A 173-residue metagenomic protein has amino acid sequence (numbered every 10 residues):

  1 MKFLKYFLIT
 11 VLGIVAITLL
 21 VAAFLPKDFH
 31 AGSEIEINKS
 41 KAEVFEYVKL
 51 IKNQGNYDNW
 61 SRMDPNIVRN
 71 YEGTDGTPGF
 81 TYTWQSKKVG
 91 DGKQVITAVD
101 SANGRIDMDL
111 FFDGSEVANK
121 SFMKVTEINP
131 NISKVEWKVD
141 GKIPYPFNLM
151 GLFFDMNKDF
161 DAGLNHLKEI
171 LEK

Functional and structural regions predicted by a protein language model:
K2, Y6-V68: Hydrophobic ligand-binding cavity/cleft-lining segments
F3, D107, E172: Hydrophobic small-molecule pocket/channel-lining residues, especially in calycin-type beta-barrels
I37, K41, Y47, V89 (+1 more regions): Solvent-exposed, acidic/flexible segments
N38-A42, T97-G104, K124-K134, E169-K173: A short, structured loop/turn motif at beta-sheet edges
K49-N56, S101, N165-E172: Sec-exported extracytoplasmic/periplasmic mature domains
K52-K93: Short beta-edge strand/loop motif at the mouth of beta-sheet-based domains
P78-I128: Structured, soluble extracytoplasmic/luminal domains of envelope-associated proteins
D109-A162, L167-E169: Beta-strand/loop substructures that line and gate deep hydrophobic ligand-binding cavities in soluble
